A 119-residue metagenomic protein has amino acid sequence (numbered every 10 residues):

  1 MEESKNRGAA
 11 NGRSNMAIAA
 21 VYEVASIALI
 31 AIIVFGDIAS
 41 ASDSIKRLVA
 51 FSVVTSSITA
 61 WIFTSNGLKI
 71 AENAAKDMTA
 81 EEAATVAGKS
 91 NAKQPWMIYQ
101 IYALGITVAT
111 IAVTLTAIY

Functional and structural regions predicted by a protein language model:
M1-G8, A75-M97: Short membrane-interface loop/juxtamembrane segments of multi-pass integral membrane proteins
M1-I58: Membrane-associated alpha-helix detector
A10-N11, N66-K69, A87: Short juxtamembrane and helix-loop transition motifs at transmembrane-helix boundaries in membrane proteins
I27-G36, Q100-Y119: Alpha-helical transmembrane segments and their membrane-interface junctions in multi-pass membrane proteins
L29, T55-S65, V108-A112: Alpha-helical transmembrane segments
I38, S42, L68-E72, I118-Y119: Transmembrane helix-loop junctions in multipass membrane proteins, especially transporters and channels
V49, A84-S90, Q100-A103, T110: Eukaryotic N-proximal low-complexity acidic segments or loops
W61-M78: Membrane-water interface of transmembrane alpha-helices
